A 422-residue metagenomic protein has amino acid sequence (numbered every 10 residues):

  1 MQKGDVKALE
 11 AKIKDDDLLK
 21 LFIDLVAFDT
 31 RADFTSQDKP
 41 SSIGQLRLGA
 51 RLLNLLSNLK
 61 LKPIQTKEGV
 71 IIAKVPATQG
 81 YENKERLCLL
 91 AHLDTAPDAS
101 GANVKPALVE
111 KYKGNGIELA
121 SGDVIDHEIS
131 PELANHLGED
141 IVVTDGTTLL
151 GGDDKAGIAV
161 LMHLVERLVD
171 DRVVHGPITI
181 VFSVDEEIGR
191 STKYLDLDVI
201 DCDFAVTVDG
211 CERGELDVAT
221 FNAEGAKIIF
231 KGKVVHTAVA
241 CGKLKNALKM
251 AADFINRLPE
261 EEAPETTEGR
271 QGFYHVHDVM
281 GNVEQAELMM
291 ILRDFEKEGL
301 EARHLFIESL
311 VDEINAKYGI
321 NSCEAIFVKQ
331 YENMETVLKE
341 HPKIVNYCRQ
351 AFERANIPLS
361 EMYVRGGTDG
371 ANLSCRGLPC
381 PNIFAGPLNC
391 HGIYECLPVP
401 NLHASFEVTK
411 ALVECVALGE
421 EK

Functional and structural regions predicted by a protein language model:
Q2-G4, A247-K422: Metal-dependent amide/peptide-bond hydrolase catalytic core, centered on the "pita-bread" metallohydrolase fold
K3-K7, D15-I43, V143, Y331 (+1 more regions): N-terminal capping segment at the start of a domain
Q37-K84, C88-D94: A non-catalytic alpha/beta surface segment that caps or lines the substrate-entry region of metallo-dependent hydrolase
Y81-H175, C202: Active-site metal-coordination/substrate-binding segment of hydrolases, especially metallo-dependent peptidases
A134-F221, E261-H277, G281, L288-F295 (+2 more regions): Acidic/histidine-rich catalytic neighborhood of metal-dependent amide-processing enzymes
A134-T148, K231-V235, A355, P387-H391: Glycine/charged-rich beta-loop-alpha catalytic/anionic-binding loops adjacent to active sites
V143-G152, G189, V234-C241, G392 (+1 more regions): A short glycine/serine-rich beta->alpha loop
T207-A240, L244-L248: Phosphate/diphosphate-binding glycine-rich loops and adjacent basic-rich segments that engage nucleotide
